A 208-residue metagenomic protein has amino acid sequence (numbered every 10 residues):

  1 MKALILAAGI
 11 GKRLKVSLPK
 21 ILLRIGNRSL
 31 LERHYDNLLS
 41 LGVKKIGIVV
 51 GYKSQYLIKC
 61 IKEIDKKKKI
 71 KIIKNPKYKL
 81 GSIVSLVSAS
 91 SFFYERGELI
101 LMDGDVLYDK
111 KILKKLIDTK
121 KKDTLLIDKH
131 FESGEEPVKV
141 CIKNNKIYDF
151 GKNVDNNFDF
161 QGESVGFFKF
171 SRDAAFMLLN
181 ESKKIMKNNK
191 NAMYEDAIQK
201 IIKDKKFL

Functional and structural regions predicted by a protein language model:
M1-V16: N-terminal nucleotide-binding beta1-loop-alpha1 segment
K2, R28-E98, N188: Conserved N-terminal catalytic core of the sugar/cofactor nucleotidyltransferase
A7, V50, D103, I127-D128: Short beta-strand/turn micro-motifs composed of small residues that flank or help shape donor/cofactor-binding pockets
R96-L107: Short beta-strand-to-loop acidic/aromatic patch adjacent to the donor-nucleotide binding site
D109-K187: Conserved core of the sugar-phosphate nucleotidyltransferase
M186-Y194: Short, charged, surface-exposed loops that flank catalytic or proteolytic processing sites
Q199-L208: Catalytic donor-sugar/metal-binding loop of nucleotide-sugar-dependent glycosyltransferases
